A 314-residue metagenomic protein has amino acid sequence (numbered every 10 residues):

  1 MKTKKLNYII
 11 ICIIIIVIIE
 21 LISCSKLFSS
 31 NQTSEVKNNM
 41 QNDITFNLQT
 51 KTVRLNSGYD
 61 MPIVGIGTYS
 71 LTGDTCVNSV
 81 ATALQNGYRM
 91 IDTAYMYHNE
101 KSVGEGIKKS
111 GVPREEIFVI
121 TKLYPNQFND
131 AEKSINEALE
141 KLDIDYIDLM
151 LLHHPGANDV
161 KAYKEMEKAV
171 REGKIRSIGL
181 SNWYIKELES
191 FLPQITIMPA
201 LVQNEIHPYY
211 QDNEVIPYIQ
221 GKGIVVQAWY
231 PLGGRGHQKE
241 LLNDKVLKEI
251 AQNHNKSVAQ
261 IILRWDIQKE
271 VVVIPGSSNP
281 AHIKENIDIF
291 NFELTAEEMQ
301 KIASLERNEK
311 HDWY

Functional and structural regions predicted by a protein language model:
M1-I13: N-terminal Sec-pathway targeting helices
C12-L21: Hydrophobic membrane-insertion alpha-helices, especially the h-region of bacterial N-terminal signal peptides
L27-I117, L232-G234: N-terminal binding-site loop/beta-alpha segment at the start of enzyme catalytic domains that lines or forms
L71-L84, Q127-D143, K186-E189, Y210-Q211: Short, acidic/polar
R114-Q127, D148-P155, N182: A short, structured active-site edge motif that brings together acidic residues
E132-L152, K168-E172: CE4/NodB-like, metal-dependent polysaccharide N-deacetylase domain that modifies extracellular/periplasmic N-acetylated
H154-Y314: Beta/alpha (TIM)-barrel catalytic core signal, keyed to glycine-rich beta->alpha loops juxtaposed to Asp/Glu that bind
